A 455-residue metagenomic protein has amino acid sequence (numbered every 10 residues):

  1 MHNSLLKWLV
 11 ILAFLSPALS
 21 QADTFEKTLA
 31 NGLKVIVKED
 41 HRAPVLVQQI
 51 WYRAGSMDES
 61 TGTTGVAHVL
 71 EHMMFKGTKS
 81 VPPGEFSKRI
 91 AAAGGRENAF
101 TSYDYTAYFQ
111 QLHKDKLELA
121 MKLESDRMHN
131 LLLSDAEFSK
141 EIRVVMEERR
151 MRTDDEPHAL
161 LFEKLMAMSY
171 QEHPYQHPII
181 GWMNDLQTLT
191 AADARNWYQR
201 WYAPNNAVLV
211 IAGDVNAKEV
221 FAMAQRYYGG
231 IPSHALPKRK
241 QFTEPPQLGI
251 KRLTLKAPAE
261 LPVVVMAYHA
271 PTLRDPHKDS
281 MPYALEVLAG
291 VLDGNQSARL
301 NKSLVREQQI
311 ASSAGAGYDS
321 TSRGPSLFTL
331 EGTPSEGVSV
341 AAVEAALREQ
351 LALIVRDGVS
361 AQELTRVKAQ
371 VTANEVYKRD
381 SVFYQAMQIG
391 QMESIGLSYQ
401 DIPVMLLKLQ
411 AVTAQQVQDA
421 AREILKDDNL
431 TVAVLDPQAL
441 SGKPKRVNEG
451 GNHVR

Functional and structural regions predicted by a protein language model:
M1-K7: Positively charged n-region of N-terminal signal peptides that target proteins for export
K7-P17: Bacterial N-terminal signal peptides
S20-T24: Boundary at the C-terminal end of the N-terminal hydrophobic targeting segment
T28, E85-L236, T254, V264 (+1 more regions): Charge-rich, well-structured scaffold segments of protease-associated domains
G32, H41-R89, K278-L292, N301-K302: Active/ligand-binding-proximal structured segments within catalytic/core domains that scaffold catalytic residues
H41-A43, A203, A259-E260: Short strand-connecting beta-turns/loops that link adjacent beta-strands
V47-I50, V263-Y268, A433: Active-site-flanking beta-strand signature of metal-NTP-handling nucleotidyl enzymes and homologous cyclase-like
A167, L236-S297: His/Glu-based metal-binding/catalytic segments typifying zinc-dependent metallopeptidases
